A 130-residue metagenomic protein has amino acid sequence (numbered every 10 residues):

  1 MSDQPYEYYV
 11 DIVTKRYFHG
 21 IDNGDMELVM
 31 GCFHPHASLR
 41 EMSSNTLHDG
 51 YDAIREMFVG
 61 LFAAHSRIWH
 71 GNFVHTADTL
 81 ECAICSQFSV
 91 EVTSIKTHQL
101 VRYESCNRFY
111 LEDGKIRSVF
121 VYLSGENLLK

Functional and structural regions predicted by a protein language model:
M1-P35: Short, low-complexity N-terminal intrinsically disordered segments enriched in polar/charged residues
S2-P5, R55-K130: A beta-strand edge to alpha-helix "cap/lid" segment located at domain peripheries
D22-D25, E41, D78, N107: Acidic side chains
N23-M26, N45-H48, I95: Alpha-helix boundary/capping and short turn/kink residues
D25, A37, S66-W69: Secondary-structure boundary/capping signal
S38-H48, G60-A64: A short gly/proline-enriched turn/hairpin at secondary-structure junctions
